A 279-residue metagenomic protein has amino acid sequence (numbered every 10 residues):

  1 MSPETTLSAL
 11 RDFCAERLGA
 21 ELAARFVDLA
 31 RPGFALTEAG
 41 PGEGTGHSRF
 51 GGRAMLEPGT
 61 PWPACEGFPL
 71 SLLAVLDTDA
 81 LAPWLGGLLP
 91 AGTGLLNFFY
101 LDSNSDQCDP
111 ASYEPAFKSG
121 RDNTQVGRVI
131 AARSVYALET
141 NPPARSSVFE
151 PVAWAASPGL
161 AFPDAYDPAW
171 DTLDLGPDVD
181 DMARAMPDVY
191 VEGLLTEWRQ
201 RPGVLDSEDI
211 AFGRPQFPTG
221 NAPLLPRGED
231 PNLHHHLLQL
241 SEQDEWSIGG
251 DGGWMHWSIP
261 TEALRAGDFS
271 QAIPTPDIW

Functional and structural regions predicted by a protein language model:
M1-W279: Preference for intrinsically disordered or flexible, low-complexity segments and adjacent hinge/connector residues
